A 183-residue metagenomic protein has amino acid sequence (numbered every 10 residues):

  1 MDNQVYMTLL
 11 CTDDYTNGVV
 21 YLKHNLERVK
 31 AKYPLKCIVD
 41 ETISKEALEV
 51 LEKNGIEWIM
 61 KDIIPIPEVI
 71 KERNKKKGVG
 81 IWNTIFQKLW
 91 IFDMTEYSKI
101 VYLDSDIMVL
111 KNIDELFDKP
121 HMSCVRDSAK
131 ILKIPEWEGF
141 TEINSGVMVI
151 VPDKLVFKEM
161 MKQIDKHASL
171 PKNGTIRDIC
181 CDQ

Functional and structural regions predicted by a protein language model:
M1-Q183: Glycosyltransferase catalytic domains, chiefly GT-A lineage
